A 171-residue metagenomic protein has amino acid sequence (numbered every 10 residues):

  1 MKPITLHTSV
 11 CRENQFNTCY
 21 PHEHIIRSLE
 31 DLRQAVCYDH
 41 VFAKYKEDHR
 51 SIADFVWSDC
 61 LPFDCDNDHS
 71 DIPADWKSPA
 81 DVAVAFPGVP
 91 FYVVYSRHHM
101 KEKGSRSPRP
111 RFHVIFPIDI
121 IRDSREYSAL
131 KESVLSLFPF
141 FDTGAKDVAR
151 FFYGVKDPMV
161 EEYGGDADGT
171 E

Functional and structural regions predicted by a protein language model:
M1-P110, F116-A129: Signature for HUH/AEP ssDNA processing cores
S28, S78, D142, D168-G169: Helix N-terminus capping/helix-initiation residues
D64-D68, D142, D157: Acidic side chains
F86-P90, E132-D142: A common structural junction motif
M100-K101, I120-R122, T143-D168: Short, conserved secondary-structure transition motifs
S124-K131, L135, F151: Hydrophobic, well-ordered secondary-structure segments
V134, G169-E171: Short, intrinsically disordered, charge-balanced linker/junction segments flanking boundaries in proteins
